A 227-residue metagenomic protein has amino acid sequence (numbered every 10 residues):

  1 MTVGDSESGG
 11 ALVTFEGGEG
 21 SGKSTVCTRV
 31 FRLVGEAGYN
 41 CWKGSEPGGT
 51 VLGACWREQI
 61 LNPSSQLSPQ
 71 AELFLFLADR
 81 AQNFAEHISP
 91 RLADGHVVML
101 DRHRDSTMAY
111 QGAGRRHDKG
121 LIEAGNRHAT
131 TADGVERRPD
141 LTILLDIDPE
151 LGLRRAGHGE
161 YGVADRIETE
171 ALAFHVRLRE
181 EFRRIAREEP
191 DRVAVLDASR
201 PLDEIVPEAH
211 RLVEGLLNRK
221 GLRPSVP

Functional and structural regions predicted by a protein language model:
T2-S6, R29-F31, E150-P227: NTP-dependent small-molecule kinase module
S8-L12: Pre-Walker A (Motif I) flank of P-loop NTPase domains
F15: Hydrophobic anchor at the beta1->P-loop junction of P-loop NTPases
G18: P-loop (Walker A) phosphate-binding loop of NTP-binding proteins
K23: Conserved lysine of the Walker
V26: Hydrophobic positions on the alpha1 helix immediately C-terminal to the Walker A/P-loop
E36-D133: ATP-dependent small-molecule kinase phosphotransfer cores that center on conserved nucleotide phosphate-binding segments
D105-E180: A glycine- and Lys/Arg-enriched "phosphate-lid" helix/loop adjacent to the NTP-binding pocket of small-molecule kinases
